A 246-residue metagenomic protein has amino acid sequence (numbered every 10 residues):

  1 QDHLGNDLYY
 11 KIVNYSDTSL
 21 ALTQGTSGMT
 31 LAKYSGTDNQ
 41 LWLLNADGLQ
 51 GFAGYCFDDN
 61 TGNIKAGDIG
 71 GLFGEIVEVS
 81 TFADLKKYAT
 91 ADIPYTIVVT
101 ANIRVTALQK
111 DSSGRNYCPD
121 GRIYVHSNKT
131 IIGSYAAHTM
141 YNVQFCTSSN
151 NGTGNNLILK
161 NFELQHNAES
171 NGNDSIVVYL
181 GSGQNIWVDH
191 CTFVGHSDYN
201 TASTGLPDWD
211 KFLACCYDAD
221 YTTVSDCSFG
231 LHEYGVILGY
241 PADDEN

Functional and structural regions predicted by a protein language model:
Q1-A46: Lectin-like carbohydrate-binding module/patch detector with strong preference for beta-trefoil
S19, S175, D210-F212, V224 (+1 more regions): Conserved positions at the start
L20-L22, V79, I131, L159 (+1 more regions): Residue-level detector of buried hydrophobic side-chain packing in well-ordered secondary-structure elements
N45-V98, R104-Y117: Extracellular "leader-to-stem" segments immediately downstream of a signal peptide or signal-anchor in secreted/lumenal
K86-P94, R104-I132, H138-N161, H166-Q184 (+1 more regions): Extracellular beta-strand-rich solenoid/capping regions of secreted or surface-exposed proteins that bind or remodel
N102, F145, D218, G239-D243: Active-site beta-loop-alpha junctions enriched in small/polar residues
D120-G121, A202-G205: Short consensus segments that form the blades of beta-propeller domains, in both extracellular/periplasmic
N128-A137, N155-H166, Q184-A202, A219-V236 (+1 more regions): Right-handed parallel beta-helix
